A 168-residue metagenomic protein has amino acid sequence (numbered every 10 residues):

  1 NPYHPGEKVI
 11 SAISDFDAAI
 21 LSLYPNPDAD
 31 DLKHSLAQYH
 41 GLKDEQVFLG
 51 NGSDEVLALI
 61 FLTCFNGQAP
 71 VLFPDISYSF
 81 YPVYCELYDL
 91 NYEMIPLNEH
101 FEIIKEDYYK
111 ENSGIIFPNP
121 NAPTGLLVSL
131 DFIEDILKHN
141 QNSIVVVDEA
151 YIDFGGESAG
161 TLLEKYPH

Functional and structural regions predicted by a protein language model:
N1-D54, L59: N-terminal small-domain helix-loop-helix segment of the aminotransferase-like
N1-P2, S53-D54, Y78, N119-P123 (+1 more regions): Short glycine-rich anion-binding loops that position phosphate/pyrophosphate groups of nucleotides and phosphorylated
H4-P5, L57-A58, Y81-P82, T124-G125 (+1 more regions): Glycine/Thr-rich phosphate-binding loops of Rossmann-like dinucleotide-binding domains
L42, L90, S143: Short glycine/serine/threonine/alanine-rich loop segments
K43-V47, Q68-P70, E149, H168: Short acidic capping loops at alpha-helix termini that bridge into adjacent secondary structure
T63-P118, P123: PLP-dependent aminotransferase-like
E102-E111, P123-H168: Active-site pre-lysine segment of PLP-dependent enzymes
